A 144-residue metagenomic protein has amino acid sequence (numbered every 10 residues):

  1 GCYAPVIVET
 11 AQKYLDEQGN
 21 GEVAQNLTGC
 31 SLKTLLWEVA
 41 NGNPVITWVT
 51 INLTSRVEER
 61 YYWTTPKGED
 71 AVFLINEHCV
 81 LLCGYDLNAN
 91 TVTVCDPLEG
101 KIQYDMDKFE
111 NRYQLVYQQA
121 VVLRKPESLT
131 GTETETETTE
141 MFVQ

Functional and structural regions predicted by a protein language model:
G1-P44, Y117-V143: Cysteine-nucleophile protease catalytic domains, especially the papain-like/related folds used in DUB/UBL proteases
N20, N26, N41-N43, N52 (+3 more regions): Detector for Asparagine
A24-N26, V45-V49, L81, V92-C95: Structural recognition of the beta-strand scaffold that forms the well-ordered cores of secreted hydrolase catalytic
S31, N76-C79: Residues that act as N-cap/strand-start positions at coil-to-secondary-structure junctions
N41-W48, E69: Short, structured secondary-structure boundary patches
W48-R56: Generic short beta-strand segments
S55, R60-N76, C83-Q144: Noncatalytic regulatory segments and standalone regulatory/sensor domains
